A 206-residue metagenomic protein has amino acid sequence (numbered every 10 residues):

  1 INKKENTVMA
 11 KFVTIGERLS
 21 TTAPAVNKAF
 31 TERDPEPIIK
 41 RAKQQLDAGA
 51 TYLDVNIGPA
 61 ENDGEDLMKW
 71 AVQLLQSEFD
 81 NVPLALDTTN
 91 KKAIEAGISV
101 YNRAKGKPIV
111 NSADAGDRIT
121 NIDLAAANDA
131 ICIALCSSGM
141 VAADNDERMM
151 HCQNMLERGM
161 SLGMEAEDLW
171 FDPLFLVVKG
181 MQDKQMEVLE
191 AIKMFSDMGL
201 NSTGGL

Functional and structural regions predicted by a protein language model:
A10-T14, T51-D54, N81-A85, K107-I109 (+3 more regions): Structural preference for beta-strand elements that scaffold enzyme active sites
I15-K40, G64, I109-D114, G139-E147: Active-site mouth loops of central-metabolism enzymes
Q45, G97, F171: Conserved, mostly hydrophobic/aromatic
L46-V82, F175-Q182: Glycine-rich, proline-tolerant flexible connector loops at the mouths of alpha/beta enzymes
D54-P59, V82-N90, K107-D117, C136 (+2 more regions): Catalytic beta/alpha-barrel core
E61-A71, T88-A96, D114-A126, A142-H151 (+1 more regions): Active-site-adjacent beta->alpha loops and helix N-cap segments on the catalytic face of soluble alpha/beta enzymes
D63-T88, K92-K105, L189-S202: Alpha-helix-loop-beta-strand connector modules within alpha/beta enzyme cores
T120, N128-L206: Catalytic alpha/beta core domains of metabolic enzymes, predominantly
